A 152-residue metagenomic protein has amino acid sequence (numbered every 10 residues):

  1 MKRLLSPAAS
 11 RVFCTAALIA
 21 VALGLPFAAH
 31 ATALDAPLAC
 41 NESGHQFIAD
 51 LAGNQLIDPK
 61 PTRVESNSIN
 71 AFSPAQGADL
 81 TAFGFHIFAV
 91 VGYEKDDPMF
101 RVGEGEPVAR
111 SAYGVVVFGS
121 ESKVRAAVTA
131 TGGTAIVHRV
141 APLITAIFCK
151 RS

Functional and structural regions predicted by a protein language model:
K2-A17: Bacterial N-terminal signal peptides that target proteins for export
P26-A28: N-terminal signal peptide c-region/cleavage motif recognized by signal peptidases
T32-V90: N-terminal secretory signal peptides
T62-S68, Q76, E104-R110, I136-I144: Short, ordered beta-strand-loop transition motifs
P74-T131: Long, charged/polar, surface-exposed segments that mediate recognition or autoinhibition
R125-S152: C-terminal partner/receptor-binding element of secreted or periplasmic proteins
